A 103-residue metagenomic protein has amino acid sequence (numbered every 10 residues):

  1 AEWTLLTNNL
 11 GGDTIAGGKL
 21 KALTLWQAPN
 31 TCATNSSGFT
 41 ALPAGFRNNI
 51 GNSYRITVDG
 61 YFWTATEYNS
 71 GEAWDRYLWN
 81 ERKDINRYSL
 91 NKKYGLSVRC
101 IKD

Functional and structural regions predicted by a protein language model:
A1-D103: Conserved positions within compact, well-structured domain cores
